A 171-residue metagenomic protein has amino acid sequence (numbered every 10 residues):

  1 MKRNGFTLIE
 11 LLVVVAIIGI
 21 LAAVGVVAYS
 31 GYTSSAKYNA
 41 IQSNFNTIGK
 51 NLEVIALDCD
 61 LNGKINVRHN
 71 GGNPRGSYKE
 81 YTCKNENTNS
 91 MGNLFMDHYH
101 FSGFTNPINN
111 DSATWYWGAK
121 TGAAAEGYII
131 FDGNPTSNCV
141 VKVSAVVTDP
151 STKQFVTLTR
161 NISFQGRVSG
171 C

Functional and structural regions predicted by a protein language model:
K2-S30: N-terminal single-pass transmembrane signal-anchor helix
A23, S34, Y38, K50 (+1 more regions): Regular, well-ordered alpha-helical segments
A28-T47: Aliphatic-rich helix starts adjacent to a transmembrane/signal segment
S43, K50-K79: Alpha-helix exit/C-cap motif
N46, K50, F101-S102: Solvent-exposed, polar/charged alpha-helical surfaces in well-ordered, non-transmembrane soluble domains, broadly
L52-I55, C59, C83-E86, N106 (+3 more regions): Functionally engaged cysteine thiol sites
I65-N138: Surface-exposed intrinsically disordered loops and tails
A124-C171: Short, surface-exposed interaction loops/tails
